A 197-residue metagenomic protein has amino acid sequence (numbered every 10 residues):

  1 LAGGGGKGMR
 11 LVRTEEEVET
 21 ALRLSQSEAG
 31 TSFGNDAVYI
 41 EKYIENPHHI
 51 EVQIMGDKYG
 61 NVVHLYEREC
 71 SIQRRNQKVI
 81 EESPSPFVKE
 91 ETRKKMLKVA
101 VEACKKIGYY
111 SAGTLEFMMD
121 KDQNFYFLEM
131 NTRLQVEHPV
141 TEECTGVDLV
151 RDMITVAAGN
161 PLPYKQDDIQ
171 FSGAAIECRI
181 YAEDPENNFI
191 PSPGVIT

Functional and structural regions predicted by a protein language model:
A2-G5, V12-T197: ATP-dependent carboxylate activation and anion-phosphoryl transfer catalytic cores that bind Mg-ATP to form
